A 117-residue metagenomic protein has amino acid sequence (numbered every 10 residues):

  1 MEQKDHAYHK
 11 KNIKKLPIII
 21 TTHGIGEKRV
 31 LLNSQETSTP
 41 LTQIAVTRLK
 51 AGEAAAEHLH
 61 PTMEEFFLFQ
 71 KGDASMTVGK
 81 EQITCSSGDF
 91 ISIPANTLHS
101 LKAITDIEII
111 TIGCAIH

Functional and structural regions predicted by a protein language model:
M1-L41, A56: A short, N-terminal "cap"/entry segment at the start of jelly-roll beta-barrel domains of the cupin/DSBH fold
L32, A45-P61: Conserved short histidine dyad/triad with adjacent acidic residue
T62-E64, L68-A74: Glycine- and acidic-residue-biased ligand/ion/polar-headgroup-sensing regions
Q70-K71, S86-S87, T105: A cytosolic small-molecule/anion-sensing beta-strand core signal
K80-A95: Short acidic-glycine-tyrosine-enriched beta hairpin
A95-H117: Ligand-binding loop in jelly-roll beta-barrel domains
